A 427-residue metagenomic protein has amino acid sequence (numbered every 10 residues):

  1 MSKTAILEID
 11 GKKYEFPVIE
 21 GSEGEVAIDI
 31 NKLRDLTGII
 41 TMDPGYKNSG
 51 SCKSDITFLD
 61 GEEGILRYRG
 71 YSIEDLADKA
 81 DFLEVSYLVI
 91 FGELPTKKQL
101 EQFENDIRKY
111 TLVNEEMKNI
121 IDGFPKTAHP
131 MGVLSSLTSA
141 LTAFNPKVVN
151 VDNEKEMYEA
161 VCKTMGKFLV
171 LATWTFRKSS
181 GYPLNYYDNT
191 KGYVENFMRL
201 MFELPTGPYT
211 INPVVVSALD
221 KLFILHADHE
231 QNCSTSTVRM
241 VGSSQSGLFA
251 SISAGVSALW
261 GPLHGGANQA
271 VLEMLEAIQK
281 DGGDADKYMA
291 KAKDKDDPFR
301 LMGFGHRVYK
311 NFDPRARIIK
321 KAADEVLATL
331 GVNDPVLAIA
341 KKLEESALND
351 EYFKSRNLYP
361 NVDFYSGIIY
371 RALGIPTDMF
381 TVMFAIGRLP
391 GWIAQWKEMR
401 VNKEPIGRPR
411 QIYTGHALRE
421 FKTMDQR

Functional and structural regions predicted by a protein language model:
M1-R427: Non-transmembrane, aqueous-exposed alpha-helical and coiled segments at domain scale
